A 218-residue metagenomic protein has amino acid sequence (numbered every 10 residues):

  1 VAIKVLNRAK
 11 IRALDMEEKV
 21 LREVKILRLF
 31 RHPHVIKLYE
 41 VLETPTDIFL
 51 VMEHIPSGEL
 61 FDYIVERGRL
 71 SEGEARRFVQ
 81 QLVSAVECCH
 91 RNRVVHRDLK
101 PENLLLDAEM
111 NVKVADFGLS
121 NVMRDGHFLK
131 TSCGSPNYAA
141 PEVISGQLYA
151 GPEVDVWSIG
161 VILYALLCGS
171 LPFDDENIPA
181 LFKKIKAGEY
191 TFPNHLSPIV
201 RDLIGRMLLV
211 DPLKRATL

Functional and structural regions predicted by a protein language model:
V5-F30: Conserved N-lobe beta3->alphaC-helix segment of eukaryotic protein kinase catalytic domains
V41: Activation-segment/catalytic-loop signature of the eukaryotic protein kinase fold
T46-E59, Y63: Conserved short submotifs of the Hanks-type protein kinase catalytic core that shape the nucleotide-binding pocket
F78-V79: Activation segment signature within eukaryotic-like protein kinase domains
C168-L171: Structural helix C-cap motif within protein kinase domains
L208-L218: A conserved short helix/loop substructure at the end of the activation segment of eukaryotic-like protein kinase domains
